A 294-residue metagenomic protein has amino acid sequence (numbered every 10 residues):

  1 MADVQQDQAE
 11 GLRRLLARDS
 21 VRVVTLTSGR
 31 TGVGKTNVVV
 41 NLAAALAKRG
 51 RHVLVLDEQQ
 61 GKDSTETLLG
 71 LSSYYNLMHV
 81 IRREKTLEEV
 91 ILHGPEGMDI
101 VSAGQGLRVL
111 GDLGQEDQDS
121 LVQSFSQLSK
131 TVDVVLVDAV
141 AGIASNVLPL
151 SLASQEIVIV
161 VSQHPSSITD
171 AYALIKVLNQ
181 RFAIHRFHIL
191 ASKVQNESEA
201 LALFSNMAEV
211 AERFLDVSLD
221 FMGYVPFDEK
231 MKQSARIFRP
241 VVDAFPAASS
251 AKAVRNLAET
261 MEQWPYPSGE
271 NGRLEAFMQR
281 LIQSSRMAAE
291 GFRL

Functional and structural regions predicted by a protein language model:
M1-R14, R18, H185, S192-L294: C-terminal lobe/tail of nucleotide-utilizing enzymes
M1-V33, A44-A47, T86: Extreme N-terminal, non-catalytic leader segments that precede Walker-type/kinase nucleotide-binding cores
T25, L54-L56, I159: Conserved beta-strand elements of the Class I
S28-R30, E58-K130, R236-P240: P-loop/Walker-type NTP enzyme "switch/lid" segment
V38: Hydrophobic positions on the alpha1 helix immediately C-terminal to the Walker A/P-loop
A44-L56: Post-Walker A helix-loop "phosphate-sensing" segment adjacent to the P-loop in P-loop NTPases
D119, V134-G223, F227, Q233: Conserved catalytic-core segment of NTP-binding enzymes
